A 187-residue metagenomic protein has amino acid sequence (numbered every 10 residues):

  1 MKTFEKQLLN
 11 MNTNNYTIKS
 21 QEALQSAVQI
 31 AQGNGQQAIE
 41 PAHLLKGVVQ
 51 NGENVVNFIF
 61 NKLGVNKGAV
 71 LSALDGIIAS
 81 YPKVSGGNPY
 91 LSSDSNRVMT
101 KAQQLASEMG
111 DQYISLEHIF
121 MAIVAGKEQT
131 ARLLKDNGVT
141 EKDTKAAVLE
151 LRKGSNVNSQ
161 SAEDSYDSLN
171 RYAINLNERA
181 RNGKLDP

Functional and structural regions predicted by a protein language model:
M1-P187: Histone-fold recognition with a strong bias for associated Lys/Arg-rich disordered tails
